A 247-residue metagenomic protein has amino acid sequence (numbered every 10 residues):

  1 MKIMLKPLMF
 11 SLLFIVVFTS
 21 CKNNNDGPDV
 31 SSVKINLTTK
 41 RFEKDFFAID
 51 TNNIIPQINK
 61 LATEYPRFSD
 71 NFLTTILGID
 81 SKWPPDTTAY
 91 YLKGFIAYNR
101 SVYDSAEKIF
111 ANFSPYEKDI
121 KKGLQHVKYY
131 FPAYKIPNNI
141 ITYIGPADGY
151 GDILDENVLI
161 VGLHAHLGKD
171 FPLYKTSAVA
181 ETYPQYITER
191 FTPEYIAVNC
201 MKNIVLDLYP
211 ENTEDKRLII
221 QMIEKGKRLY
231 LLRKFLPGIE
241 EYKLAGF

Functional and structural regions predicted by a protein language model:
M1-M9: Bacterial N-terminal signal peptides that target proteins for export
L8-L12, S32: Alpha-helical interaction segments
L12-L13, A178: Glycine- and acidic-residue-rich phosphate-binding/metal-coordinating active-site segment common to enzymes that handle
V17-S20: C-terminal motif of bacterial Sec signal peptides marking the signal peptidase cleavage site
K22-L92: N-terminal mature-domain "stem" immediately C-terminal to a signal peptide or N-terminal signal-anchor/transmembrane
Y91-F247: Acidic/His-rich structured neighborhood in mature extracellular/periplasmic domains
